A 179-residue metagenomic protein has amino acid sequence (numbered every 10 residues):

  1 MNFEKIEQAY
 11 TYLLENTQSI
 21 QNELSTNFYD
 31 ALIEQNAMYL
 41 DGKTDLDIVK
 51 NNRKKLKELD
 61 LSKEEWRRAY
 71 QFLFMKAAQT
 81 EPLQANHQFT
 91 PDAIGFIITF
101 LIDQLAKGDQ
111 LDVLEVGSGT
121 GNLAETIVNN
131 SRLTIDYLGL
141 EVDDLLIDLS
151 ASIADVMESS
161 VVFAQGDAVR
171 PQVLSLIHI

Functional and structural regions predicted by a protein language model:
M1-A77: A short N-terminal interaction module
D92-D109: Conserved alpha-helix/loop element of class I SAM-dependent methyltransferases that forms part of the SAM/SAH-binding
D109-G119: Conserved class I S-adenosyl-L-methionine
T120-L133: Conserved SAM-binding loop of SAM-dependent methyltransferases across substrates and taxa, primarily the Class I
D136-E141: Conserved SAM-binding motif I beta-strand of class I
S150: Conserved SAM-binding loop
R170-S175: Short conserved loop adjoining the S-adenosyl-L-methionine
I177-I179: Conserved small/polar residues in nucleotide/adenosyl-binding loops
